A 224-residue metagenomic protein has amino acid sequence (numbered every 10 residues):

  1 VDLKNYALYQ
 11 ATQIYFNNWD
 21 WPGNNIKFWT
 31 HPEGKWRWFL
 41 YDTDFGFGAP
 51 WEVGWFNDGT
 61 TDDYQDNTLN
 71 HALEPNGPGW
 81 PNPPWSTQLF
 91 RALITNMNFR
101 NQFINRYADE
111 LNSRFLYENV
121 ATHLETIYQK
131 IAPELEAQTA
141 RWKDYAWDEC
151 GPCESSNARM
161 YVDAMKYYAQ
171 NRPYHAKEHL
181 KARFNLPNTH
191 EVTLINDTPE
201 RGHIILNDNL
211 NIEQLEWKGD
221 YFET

Functional and structural regions predicted by a protein language model:
V1-G23, K27-I195, G202-H203: Middle-to-C-terminal accessory/interaction subdomains
N196-T198, D208: Short, small-residue-rich loop/turn micro-motifs
L206-T224: Extracellular modular ligand-binding repeats in secreted and cell-surface proteins
